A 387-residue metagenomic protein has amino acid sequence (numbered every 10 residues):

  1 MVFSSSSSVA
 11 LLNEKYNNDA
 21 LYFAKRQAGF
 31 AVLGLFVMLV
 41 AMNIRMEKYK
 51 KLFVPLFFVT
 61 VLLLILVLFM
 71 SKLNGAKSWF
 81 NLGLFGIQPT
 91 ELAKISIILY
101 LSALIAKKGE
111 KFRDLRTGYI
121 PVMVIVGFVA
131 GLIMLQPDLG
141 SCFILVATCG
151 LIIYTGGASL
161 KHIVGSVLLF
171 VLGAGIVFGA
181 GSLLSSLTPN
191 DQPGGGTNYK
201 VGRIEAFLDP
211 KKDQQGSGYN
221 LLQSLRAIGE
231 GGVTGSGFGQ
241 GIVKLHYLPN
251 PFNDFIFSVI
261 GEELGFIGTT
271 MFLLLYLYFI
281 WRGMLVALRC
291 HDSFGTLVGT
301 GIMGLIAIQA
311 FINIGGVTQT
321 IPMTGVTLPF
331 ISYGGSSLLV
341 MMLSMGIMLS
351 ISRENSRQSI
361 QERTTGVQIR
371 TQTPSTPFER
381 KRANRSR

Functional and structural regions predicted by a protein language model:
V2-F3, S7-K25, G29-Q136, I314 (+4 more regions): Membrane-helix boundary/helix-loop-helix interface segments in multi-pass membrane proteins
A31-G34, E91-S102, L145-C149, L274-L277 (+2 more regions): Alpha-helical transmembrane segments of multi-pass membrane proteins
M38, I98, S102, L277-I280 (+4 more regions): Alpha-helical transmembrane segments of polytopic integral membrane proteins, especially the permease/helical cores
V54-P55, V61, I120-G131, L139-N190: Hydrophobic alpha-helical segments of polytopic membrane proteins
N74-K77, L135, L139-I144, T148 (+2 more regions): Interfacial helix-loop-helix junctions of multi-pass membrane proteins
F143, T148-H162, G241-G268, V326-L339: Interfacial segments of multi-pass membrane proteins
G165-F266, S293: Hydrophobic, glycine- and aromatic-enriched re-entrant/interface helices and adjoining loop segments
I267-I308: Hydrophobic transmembrane alpha-helices and their immediate junctions
